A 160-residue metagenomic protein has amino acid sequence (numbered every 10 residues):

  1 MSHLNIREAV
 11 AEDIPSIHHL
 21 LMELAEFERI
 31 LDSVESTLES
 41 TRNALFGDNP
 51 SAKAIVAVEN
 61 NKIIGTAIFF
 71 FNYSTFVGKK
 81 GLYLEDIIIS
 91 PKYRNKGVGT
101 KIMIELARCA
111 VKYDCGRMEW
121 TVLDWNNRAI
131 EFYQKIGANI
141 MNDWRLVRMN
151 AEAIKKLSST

Functional and structural regions predicted by a protein language model:
N5-I17: A short beta-loop-alpha structural element at the N-terminal edge of CoA-dependent acyl/N-acetyltransferase catalytic
H18-A44: Conserved GNAT-fold acetyl-CoA-binding loop/helix
A44-V56: A short helix-loop-beta-strand connector motif used in the catalytic cores of GNAT acetyltransferases and, in some
V56, K62-F71: Conserved beta-strand in the GNAT
N95-R108, K135: Conserved acetyl-CoA-binding loop-helix of GNAT-fold acetyltransferases
T100, D124-N142: Conserved active-site alpha-helix within GNAT-family acetyltransferase domains
V111-T121: Conserved GNAT acetyl-CoA-binding A-motif
W120-A129, R148-A151: Conserved beta-strand-loop-alpha-helix junction that forms the acyl-donor binding cleft
